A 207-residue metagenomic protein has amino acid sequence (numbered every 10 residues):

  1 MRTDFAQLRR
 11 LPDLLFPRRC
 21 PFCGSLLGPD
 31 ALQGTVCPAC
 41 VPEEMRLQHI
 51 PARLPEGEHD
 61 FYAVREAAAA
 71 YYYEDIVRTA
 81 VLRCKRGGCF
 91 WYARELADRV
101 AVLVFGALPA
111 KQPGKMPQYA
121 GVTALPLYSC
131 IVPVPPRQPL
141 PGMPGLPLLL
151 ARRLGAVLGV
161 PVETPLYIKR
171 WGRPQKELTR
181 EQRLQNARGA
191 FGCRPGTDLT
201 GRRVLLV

Functional and structural regions predicted by a protein language model:
M1-V207: Glycine-rich phosphate/pyrophosphate-handling loop used in enzymes and phosphotransfer proteins
